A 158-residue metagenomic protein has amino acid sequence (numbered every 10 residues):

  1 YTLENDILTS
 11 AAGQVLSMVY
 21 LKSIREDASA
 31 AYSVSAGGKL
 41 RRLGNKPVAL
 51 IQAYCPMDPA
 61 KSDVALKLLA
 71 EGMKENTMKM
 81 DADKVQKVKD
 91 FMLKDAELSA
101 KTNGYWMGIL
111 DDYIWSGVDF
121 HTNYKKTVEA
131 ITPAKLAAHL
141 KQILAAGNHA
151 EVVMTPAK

Functional and structural regions predicted by a protein language model:
Y1-D6, S10, R25-M78, A82-A130 (+1 more regions): M16 family metallopeptidases and their MPP-like homologs
G13, K22: Long, His/Glu/Asp-enriched segments that create or flank divalent metal/ion-associated functional microenvironments
G72, Q142-I143: C-terminal alpha-helix
P133-Q142: Low-complexity, intrinsically disordered Gly/Pro/Thr-rich segments
